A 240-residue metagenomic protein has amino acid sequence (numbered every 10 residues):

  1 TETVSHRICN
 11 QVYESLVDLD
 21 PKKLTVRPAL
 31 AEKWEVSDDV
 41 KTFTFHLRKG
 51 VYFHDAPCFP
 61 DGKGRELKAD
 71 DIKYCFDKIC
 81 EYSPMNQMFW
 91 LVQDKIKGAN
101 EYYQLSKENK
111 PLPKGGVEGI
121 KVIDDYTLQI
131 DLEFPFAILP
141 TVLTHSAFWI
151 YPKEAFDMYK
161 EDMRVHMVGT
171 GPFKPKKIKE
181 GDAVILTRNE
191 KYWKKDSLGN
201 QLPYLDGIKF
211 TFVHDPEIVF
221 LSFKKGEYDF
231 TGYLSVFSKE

Functional and structural regions predicted by a protein language model:
T1, E32, K41-F45, I72-C75 (+5 more regions): Short, well-ordered beta-strand elements
T1-D38, H46, V168: N-terminal lobe/hinge region of extracytoplasmic solute-binding protein
T1-R7, L30, P57-D61, Q87-M88 (+1 more regions): A structural "hinge/loop" feature
C9-Y13, A31, A69, K73-D77 (+7 more regions): Extracytoplasmic/secreted envelope proteins and their assembly/folding machinery, especially bacterial periplasmic
V17-P21, K49-Y52, D77-M85, A137 (+4 more regions): Sec-exported extracytoplasmic/periplasmic mature domains
D20-P21, E101-T127, D131-P203, G207-K209 (+1 more regions): Gly/Pro-rich hinge or "lid" segments in bacterial periplasmic/extracellular proteins
E32-L91, Q129, V213, V219-S222: Aromatic- and charge-enriched surface segment that lines or borders ligand/interaction sites
Y228-S235: Paired acidic/hydrophobic, glycine-rich loop segments that form the ligand-binding mouth/hinge of periplasmic-binding
